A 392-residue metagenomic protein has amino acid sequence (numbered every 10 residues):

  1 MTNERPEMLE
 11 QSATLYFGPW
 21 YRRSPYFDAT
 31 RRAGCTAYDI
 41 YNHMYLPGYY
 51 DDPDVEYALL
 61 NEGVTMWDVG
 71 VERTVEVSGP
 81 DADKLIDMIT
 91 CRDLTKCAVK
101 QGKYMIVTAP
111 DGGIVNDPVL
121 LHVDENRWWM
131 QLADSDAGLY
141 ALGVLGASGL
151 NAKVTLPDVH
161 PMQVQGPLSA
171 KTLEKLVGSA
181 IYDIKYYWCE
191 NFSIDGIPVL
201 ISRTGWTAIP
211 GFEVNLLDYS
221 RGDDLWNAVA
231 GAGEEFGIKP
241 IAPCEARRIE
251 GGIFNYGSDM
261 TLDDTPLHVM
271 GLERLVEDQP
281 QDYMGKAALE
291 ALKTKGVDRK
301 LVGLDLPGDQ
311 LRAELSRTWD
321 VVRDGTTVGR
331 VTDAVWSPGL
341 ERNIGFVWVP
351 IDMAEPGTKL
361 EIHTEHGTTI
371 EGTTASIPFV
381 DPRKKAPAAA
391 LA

Functional and structural regions predicted by a protein language model:
M1-A33, A37-H43, P47, L121-A392: Conserved, structured C-terminal
M1-M105, G113: Acidic, proline/glycine-enriched N-terminal capping motif
P53, L59-E62, D68-G70, D87 (+8 more regions): Preference for short coil/turn "hinge" residues that link or interrupt alpha-helices
D68, D117, E213: Acidic active-site catalytic centers that drive phospho-/nucleotidyl reactions and related ester hydrolyses
P80-I114, S169-I197: Internal amphipathic helical hairpin motif
M88, R92-G143, A147: Well-ordered mid-protein domain cores that form the structural environment of catalytic cofactors
